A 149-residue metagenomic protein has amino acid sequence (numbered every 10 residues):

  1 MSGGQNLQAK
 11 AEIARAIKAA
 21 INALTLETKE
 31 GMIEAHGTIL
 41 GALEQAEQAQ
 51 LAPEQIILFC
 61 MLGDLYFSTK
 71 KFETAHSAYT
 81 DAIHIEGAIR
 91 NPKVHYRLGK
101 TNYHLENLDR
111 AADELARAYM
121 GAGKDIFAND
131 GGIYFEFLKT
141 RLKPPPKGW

Functional and structural regions predicted by a protein language model:
S2-N6, L43-A52, I83-A88, D125: Flexible helix-coil transition and linker loops at the boundaries of alpha-helical arrays
E12, A16-A19, F59, H95: TPR repeat positional signature
E12, G31, Q50-E54, T74 (+2 more regions): Structural signature of alpha-solenoid helical repeat junctions
L26-K29, T69, L105: Structural motif corresponding to the intra-repeat A-B loop/turn of tetratricopeptide repeats
A49-L51, G87-K93, M120-Y134: Boundary/linker segments of alpha-helical solenoid repeat arrays
Y103-I126: TPR/TPR-like (Sel1-like) alpha-helical repeat modules
